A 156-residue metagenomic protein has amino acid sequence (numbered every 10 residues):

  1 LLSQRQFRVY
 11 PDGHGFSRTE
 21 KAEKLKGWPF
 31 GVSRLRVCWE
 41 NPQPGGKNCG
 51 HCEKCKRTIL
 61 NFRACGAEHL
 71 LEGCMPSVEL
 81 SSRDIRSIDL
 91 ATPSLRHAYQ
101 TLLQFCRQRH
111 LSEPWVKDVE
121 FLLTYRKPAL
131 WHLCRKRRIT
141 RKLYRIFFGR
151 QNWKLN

Functional and structural regions predicted by a protein language model:
L1-N156: Nucleotide-activated chemistry modules centered on ATP-dependent adenylation/adenylyltransferase
